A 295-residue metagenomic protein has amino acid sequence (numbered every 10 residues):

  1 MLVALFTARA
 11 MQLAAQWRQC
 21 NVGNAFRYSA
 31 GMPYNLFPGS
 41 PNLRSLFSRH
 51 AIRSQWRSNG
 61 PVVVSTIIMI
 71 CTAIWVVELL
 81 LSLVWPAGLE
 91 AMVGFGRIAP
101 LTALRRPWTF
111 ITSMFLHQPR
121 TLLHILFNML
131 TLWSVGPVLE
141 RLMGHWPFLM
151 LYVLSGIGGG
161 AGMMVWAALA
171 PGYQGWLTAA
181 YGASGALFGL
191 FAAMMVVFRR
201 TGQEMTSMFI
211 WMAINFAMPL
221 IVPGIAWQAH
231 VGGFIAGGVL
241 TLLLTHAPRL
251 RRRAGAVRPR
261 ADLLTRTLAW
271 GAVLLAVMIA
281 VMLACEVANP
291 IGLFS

Functional and structural regions predicted by a protein language model:
L2-N59, P219-S295: C-terminal transmembrane module of polytopic alpha-helical membrane proteins
G60-Y181, V222-I225: N-terminal TM1-TM2 helical hairpin plus the immediately adjacent luminal interfacial "cap"
A73, V77, L81, G158 (+8 more regions): Alpha-helical membrane-inserting segments
W85-P86, V138-M143, W166-P171, R199-E204 (+3 more regions): Membrane-interfacial segments
L126-M129, G182-L190, F234-G238: Alpha-helical transmembrane segments of multi-pass membrane proteins
T131-L154, F198, L242-A261: Solvent-exposed interhelical
V153-S155, S207-F216: Central hydrophobic cores of alpha-helical transmembrane segments in multi-pass integral membrane proteins
W176-A193, A229: Membrane-interface micro-motifs in multi-pass membrane enzymes
